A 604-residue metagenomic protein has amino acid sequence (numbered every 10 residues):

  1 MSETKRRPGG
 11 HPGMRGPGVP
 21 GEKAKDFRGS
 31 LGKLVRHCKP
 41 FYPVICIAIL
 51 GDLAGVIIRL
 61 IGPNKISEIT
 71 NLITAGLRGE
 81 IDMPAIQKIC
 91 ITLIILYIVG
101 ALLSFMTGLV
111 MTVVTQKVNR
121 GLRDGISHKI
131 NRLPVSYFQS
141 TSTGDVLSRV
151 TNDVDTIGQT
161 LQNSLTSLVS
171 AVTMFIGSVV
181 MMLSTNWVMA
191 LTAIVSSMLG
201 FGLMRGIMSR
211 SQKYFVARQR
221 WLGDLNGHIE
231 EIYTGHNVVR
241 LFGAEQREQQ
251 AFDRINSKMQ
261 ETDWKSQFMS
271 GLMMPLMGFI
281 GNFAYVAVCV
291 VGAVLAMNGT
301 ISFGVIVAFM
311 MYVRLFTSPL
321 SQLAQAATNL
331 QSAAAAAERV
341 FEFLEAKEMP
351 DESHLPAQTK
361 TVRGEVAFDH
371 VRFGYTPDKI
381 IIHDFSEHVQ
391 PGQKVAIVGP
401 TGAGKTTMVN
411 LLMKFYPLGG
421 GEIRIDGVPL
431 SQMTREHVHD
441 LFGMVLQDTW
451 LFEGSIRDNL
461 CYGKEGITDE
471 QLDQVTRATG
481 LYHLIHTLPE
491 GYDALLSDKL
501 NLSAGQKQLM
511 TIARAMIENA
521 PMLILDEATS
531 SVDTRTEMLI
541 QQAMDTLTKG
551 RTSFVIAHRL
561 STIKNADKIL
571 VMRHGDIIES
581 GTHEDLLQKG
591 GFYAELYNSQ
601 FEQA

Functional and structural regions predicted by a protein language model:
M1-R59, T74-L93, T107-M111, T115 (+8 more regions): Membrane-integrated ABC transporters
P17-E22, Q116, D124-S148, N152-V154 (+6 more regions): Short intracellular "coupling" helices and adjacent cytoplasmic loop segments at the cytosolic face of multi-pass
K39, I91, L103, T107 (+4 more regions): Hydrophobic alpha-helical transmembrane segments of ABC transporter permease domains
P40, V135-S136, V154-L161, L165 (+5 more regions): An intracellular "coupling" helix at the cytosolic face of ABC transporter transmembrane type-1 domains
V44-I57, E68, L96-V99, N163-A217 (+2 more regions): Transmembrane helices of ABC transporter permease
A75-L77, D82, M181-V195, K265-E338 (+1 more regions): Helix-loop-helix
L109-K117, G121, S184, G202-D224 (+1 more regions): Cytoplasmic juxtamembrane "membrane-exit" helices immediately C-terminal to transmembrane segments
E352-S353, T359-A604: ABC-type nucleotide-binding domain
